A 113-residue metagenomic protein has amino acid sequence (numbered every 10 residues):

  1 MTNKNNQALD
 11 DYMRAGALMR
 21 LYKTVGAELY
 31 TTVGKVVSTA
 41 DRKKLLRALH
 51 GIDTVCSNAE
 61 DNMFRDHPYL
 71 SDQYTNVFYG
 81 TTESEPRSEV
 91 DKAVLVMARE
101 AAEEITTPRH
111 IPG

Functional and structural regions predicted by a protein language model:
T2-T32: N-terminal acidic leader/helix
K4, K23, K35, K43-K44 (+1 more regions): Context-gated lysine
A8, T39, S88-D91: Alpha-helix initiation/capping motif
Y12-M13, K23, A48, V77 (+1 more regions): Generic detector of intrinsically disordered, low-complexity, polar/charged segments
K35, T39-S84: Short, charge-rich amphipathic interface segments used for partner binding and complex assembly
M63-G113: Amphipathic alpha-helical binding modules
